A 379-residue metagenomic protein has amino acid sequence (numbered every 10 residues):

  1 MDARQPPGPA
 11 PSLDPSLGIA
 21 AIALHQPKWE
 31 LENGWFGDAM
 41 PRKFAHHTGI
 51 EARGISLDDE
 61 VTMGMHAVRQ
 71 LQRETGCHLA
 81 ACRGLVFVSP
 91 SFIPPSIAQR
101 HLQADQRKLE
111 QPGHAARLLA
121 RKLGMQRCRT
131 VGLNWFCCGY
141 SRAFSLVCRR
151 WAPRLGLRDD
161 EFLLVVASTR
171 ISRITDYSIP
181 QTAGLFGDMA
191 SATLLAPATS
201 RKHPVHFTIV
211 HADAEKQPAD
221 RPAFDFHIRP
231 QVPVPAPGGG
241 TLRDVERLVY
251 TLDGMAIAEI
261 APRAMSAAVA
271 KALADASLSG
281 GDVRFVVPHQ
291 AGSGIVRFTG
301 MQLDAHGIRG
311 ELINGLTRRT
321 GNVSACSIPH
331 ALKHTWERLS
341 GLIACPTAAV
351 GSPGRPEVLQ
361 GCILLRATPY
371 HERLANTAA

Functional and structural regions predicted by a protein language model:
D2-L57, I179-E259, V358-A379: Condensing-enzyme catalytic core mediating Claisen C-C bond formation in acyl metabolism
H25, V88-I93, W135-Y140, A167-R173 (+2 more regions): Acidic, glycine-rich active-site loops and adjacent beta-strand->loop/helix elements that engage anionic groups
D38-R42, E110-G124, L164-I171, A236-T241 (+1 more regions): Acidic-glycine-rich active-site phosphate/pyrophosphate-binding loop
H47-H66, V131-S141, T182-G184, H227 (+3 more regions): Active-site pocket-shaping loop/turn-to-helix segments
V61, A98-G113, Q126, V131-A152 (+2 more regions): Claisen-condensing/thiolase-fold acyl-transfer catalytic domains that form or cleave C-C bonds in fatty acid
A67-R83, A267-R284, T335: Phosphate/pyrophosphate-binding loops at sites that engage ATP/ADP/AMP, CoA/4′-phosphopantetheine, polyphosphate
H78-Q106, A116-L119: Membrane helical hairpin/interfacial module
A152-A190: Flexible, glycine-rich active-site loops centered on histidine and acidic residues that chelate a metal or position
